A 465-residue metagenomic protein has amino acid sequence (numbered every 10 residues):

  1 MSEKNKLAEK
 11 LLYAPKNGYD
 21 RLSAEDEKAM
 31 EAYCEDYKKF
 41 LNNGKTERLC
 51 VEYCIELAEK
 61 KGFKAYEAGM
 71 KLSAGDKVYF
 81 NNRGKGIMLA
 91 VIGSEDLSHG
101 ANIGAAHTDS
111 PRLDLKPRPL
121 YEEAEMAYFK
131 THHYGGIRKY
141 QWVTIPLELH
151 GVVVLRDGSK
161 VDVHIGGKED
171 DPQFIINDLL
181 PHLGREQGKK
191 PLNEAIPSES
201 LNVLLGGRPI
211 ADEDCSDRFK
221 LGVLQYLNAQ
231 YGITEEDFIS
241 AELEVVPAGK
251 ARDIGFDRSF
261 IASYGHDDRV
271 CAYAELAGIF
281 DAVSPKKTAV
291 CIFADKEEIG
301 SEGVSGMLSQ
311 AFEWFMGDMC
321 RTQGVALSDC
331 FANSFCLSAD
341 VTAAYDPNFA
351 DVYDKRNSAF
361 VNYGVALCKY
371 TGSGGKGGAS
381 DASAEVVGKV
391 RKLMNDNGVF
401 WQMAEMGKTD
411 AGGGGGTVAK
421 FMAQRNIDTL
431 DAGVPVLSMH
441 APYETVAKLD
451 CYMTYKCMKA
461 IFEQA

Functional and structural regions predicted by a protein language model:
M1-A465: N-terminal hydrophobic/helix-forming segments and targeting peptides
